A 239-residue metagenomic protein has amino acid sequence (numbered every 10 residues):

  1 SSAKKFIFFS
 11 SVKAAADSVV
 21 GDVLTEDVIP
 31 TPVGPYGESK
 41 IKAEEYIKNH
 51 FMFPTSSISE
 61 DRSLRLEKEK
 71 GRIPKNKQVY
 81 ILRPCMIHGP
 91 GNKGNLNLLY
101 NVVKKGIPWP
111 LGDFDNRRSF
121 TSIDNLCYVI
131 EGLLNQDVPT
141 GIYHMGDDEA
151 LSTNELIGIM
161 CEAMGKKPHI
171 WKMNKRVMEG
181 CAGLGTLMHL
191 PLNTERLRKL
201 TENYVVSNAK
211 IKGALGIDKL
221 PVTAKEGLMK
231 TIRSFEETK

Functional and structural regions predicted by a protein language model:
S1-P35, N49-T55: Conserved Rossmann-fold NAD(P)-dependent oxidoreductase catalytic core, especially the SDR/UDP-sugar
D22, V33-K42, M86-G89, N116-F120 (+2 more regions): Short-chain dehydrogenase/reductase
I29, Y100-L111, K166, P191 (+1 more regions): A short C-terminal helix-loop "cap" of Rossmann-like NAD(P)-dependent dehydrogenase/epimerase domains
V33-P54, E69-Y80: Active-site Tyr-X1-5-Lys
K77-L98: Flexible, glycine-rich beta-alpha linker
N92-L98, G112-L134, T140-G141, E226: Substrate-positioning beta->alpha
I123, G158, C181-D218: Conserved C-terminal active-site "lid" loop/helix of NAD(P)H-dependent oxidoreductases that clamps the redox cofactor
Q136-L192, T223-I232, E236-K239: Mid/C-terminal beta-alpha module of Rossmann-like enzyme folds, strongest in SDR-family dehydrogenases/epimerases
